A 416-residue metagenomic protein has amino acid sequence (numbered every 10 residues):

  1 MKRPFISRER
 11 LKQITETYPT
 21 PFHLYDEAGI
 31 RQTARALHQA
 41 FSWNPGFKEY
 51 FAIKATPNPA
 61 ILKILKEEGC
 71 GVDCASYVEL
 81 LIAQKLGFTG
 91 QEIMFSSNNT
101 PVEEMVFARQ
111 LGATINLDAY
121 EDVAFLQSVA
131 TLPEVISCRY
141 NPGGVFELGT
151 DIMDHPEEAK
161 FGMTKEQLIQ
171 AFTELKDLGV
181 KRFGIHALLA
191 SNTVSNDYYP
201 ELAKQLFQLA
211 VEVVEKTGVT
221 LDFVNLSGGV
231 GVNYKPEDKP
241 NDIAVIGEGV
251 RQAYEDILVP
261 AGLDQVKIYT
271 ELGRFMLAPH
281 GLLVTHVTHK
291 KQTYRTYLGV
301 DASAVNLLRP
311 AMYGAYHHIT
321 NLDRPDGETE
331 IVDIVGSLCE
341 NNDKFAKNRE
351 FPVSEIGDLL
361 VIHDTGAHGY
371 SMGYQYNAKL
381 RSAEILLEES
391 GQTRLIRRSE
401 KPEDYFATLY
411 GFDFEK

Functional and structural regions predicted by a protein language model:
M1-I115, Y120-E134, D177, K181 (+4 more regions): A charged N-terminal "starter" segment
I30, K54, S76, A108 (+7 more regions): Conserved, mostly hydrophobic/aromatic
R35, Q39-W43, S128-T131, T173-K181 (+8 more regions): Generic secondary-structure signature for well-ordered alpha-helical cores
G71, M94, T114-N116, S137-R139 (+8 more regions): Structured core elements
T131-V145: Glycine-rich, aromatic-flanked loop segments that form ligand/cofactor-binding clefts across common enzyme folds
P142-T288, F351: Active-site loop/helix belt of alpha/beta enzymes
L258, L263-K416: Charged (often Lys/Glu-rich) extended helix/loop segments that serve as interaction or gating elements
